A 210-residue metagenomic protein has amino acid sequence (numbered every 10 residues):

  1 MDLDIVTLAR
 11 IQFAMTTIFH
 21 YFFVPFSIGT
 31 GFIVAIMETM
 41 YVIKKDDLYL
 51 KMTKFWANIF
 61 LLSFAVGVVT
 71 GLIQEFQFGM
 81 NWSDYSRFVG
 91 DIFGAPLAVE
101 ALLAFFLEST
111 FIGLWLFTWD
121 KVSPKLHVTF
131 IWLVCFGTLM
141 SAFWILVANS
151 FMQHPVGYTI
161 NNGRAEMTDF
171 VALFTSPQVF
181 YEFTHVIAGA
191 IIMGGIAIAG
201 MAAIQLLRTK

Functional and structural regions predicted by a protein language model:
M1-K210: Polytopic transmembrane helical bundles with strong interfacial aromatic enrichment
